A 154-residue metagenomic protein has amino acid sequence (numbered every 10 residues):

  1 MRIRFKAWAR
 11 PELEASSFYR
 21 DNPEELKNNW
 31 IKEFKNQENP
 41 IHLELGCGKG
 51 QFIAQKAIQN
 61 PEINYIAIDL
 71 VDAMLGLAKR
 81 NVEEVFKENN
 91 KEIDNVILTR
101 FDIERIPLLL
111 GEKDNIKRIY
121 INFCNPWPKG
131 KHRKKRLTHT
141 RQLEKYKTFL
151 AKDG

Functional and structural regions predicted by a protein language model:
M1-L43, Q51-N60: S-adenosyl-L-methionine
L45, I68: Conserved beta-strand/loop positions that form the S-adenosyl-L-methionine
G48: Conserved glycine-rich SAM-binding loop
I63-I66: Short beta-strand element of Class I
V71: Conserved SAM/SAH-binding beta-strand->alpha-helix loop
A78: Conserved SAM-binding loop
V82-K113: S-adenosyl-L-methionine
T138-K152: A short glycine-rich, Lys/Arg-flanked "PGG" loop and its adjoining helix->strand segment in the class I
